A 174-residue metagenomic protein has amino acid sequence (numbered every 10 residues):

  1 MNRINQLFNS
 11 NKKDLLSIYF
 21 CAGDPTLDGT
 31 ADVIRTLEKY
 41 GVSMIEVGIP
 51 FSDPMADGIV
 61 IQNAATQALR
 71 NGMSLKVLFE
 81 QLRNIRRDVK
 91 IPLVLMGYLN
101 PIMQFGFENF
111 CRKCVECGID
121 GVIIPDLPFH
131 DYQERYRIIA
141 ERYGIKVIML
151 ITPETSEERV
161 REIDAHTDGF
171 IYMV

Functional and structural regions predicted by a protein language model:
M1-S10, L27, S52-I61, R70-R83 (+3 more regions): Active-site-adjacent beta->alpha loops and helix N-cap segments on the catalytic face of soluble alpha/beta enzymes
R3-D24, G58-I59, A64, I85-M96: N-terminal small/glycine-rich loop or linker at the start of catalytic domains across soluble metabolic enzymes
N11-D14, Y40-M55: N-terminal glycine-rich anion-binding loops that anchor highly charged ligand groups
L16-T30, V94-G106, K146-T155: Active-site mouth loops of central-metabolism enzymes
S17, S43-E46, I123, M149 (+1 more regions): Conserved beta-strand positions in the central sheet of alpha/beta enzyme cores
I18, L37, G48, C114 (+1 more regions): Conserved, mostly hydrophobic/aromatic
E157-V174: Catalytic alpha/beta core domains of metabolic enzymes, predominantly
